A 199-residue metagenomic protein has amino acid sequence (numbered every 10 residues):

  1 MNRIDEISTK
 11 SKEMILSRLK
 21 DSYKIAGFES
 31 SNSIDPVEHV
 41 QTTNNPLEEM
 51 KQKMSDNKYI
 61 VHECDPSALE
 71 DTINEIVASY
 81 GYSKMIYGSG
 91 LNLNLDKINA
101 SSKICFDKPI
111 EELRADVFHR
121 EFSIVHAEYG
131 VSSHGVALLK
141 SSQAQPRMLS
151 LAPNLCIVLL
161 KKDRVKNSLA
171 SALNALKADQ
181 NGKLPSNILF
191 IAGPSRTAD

Functional and structural regions predicted by a protein language model:
M1-D199: The feature marks the mature, well-folded catalytic cores of soluble enzymes
